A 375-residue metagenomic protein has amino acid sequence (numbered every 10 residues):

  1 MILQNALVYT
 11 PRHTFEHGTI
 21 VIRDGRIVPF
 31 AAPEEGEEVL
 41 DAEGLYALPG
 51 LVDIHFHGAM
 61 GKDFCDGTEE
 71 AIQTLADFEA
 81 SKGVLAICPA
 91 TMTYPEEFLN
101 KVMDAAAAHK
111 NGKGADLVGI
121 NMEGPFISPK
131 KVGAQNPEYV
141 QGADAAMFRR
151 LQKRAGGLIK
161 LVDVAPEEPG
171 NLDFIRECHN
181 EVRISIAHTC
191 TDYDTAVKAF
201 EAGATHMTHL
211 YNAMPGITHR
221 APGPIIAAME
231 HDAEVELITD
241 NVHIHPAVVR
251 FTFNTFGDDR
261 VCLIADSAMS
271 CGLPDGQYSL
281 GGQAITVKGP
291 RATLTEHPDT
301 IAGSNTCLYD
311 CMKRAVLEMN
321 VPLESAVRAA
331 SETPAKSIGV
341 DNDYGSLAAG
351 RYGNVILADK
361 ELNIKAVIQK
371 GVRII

Functional and structural regions predicted by a protein language model:
M1-L48: Histidine-rich, glycine-flanked metal-binding segment
A6, K336, S346-I375: C-terminal cap of metal-dependent C-N hydrolases
G44, H55, M122, C178 (+3 more regions): Conserved, mostly hydrophobic/aromatic
Y46, I54, F64-D116, E138-R154 (+1 more regions): Alpha-helical scaffold segments that flank or form the walls of functional sites
H57, Q73-V102, A115-S128, A155-E167 (+4 more regions): Divalent metal-dependent hydrolysis catalytic cores, especially in the metallo-beta-lactamase
D77-C88, S128-G156, K198-L210, A221-E234 (+1 more regions): Active-site gating loops and adjacent loop-to-helix segments of metal-dependent hydrolytic enzymes
R149, K153-P274: Active-site core of metal-dependent hydrolases
P224-V235, F253-A265, C271-R351, V355-L357: His/Asp/Glu-enriched, well-ordered alpha-helical/loop segment that forms or immediately abuts the divalent-metal
